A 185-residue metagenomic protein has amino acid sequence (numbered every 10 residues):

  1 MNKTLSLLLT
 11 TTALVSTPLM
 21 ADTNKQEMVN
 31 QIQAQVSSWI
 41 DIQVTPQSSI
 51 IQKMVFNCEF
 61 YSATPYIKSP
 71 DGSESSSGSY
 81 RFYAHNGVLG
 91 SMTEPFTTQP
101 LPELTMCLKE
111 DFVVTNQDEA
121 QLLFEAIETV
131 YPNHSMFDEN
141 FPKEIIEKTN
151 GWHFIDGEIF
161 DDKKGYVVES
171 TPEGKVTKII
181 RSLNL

Functional and structural regions predicted by a protein language model:
N2-L8: Sec-dependent signal peptide recognition, specifically the positively charged N-region followed immediately by
L9-L14: Hydrophobic helical h-region of N-terminal Sec-dependent signal peptides in bacterial secretory/periplasmic proteins
S16-P18: N-terminal signal peptide c-region/cleavage motif recognized by signal peptidases
D22-N57, I67, T93-I146: Short, non-transmembrane alpha-helical segments in secretory-pathway proteins
A34-N86, E139-E169: Exposed beta-strand-loop-beta-strand "reactive/processing" segments of non-cytosolic proteins
G78-E110, D162-L185: A short, surface-exposed interaction/processing loop segment used at functional sites
